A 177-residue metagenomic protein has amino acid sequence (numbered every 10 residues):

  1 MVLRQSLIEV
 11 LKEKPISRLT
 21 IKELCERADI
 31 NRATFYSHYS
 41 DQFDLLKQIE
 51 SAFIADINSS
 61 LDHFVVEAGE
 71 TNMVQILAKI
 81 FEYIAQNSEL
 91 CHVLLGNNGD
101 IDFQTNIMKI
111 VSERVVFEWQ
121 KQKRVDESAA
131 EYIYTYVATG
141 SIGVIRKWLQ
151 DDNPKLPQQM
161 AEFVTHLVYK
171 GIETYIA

Functional and structural regions predicted by a protein language model:
M1-E9, E13, R27, D44-F64 (+3 more regions): Alpha-helical structural segments
V2, T34, L90: Residues in the helix-turn-helix
E9-I16, S60, N87, K121 (+1 more regions): Basic, amphipathic alpha-helical hairpins
V10-D44: Helix-turn-helix
E70-A85, E89, T135, T139 (+1 more regions): Amphipathic alpha-helical segments that line or abut small-molecule/effector binding pockets and mediate allosteric
Q75, N98-K123, E131-T135, T139 (+1 more regions): Amphipathic alpha-helical packing segments from all-alpha helical-bundle domains
F81-M108: Amphipathic alpha-helical segments used for helix-helix packing
E118-L167, Y175-A177: Hydrophobic/aromatic-rich alpha-helical bundle segments in the mid-to-C-terminal region
